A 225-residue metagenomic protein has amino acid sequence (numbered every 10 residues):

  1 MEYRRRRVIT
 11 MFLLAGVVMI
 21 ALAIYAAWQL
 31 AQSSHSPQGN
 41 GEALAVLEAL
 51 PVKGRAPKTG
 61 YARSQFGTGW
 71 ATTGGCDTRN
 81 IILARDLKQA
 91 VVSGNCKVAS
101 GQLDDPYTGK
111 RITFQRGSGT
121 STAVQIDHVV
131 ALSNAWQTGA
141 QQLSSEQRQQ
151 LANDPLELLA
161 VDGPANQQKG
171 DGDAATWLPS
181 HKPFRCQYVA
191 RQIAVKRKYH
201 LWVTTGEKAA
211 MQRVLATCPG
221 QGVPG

Functional and structural regions predicted by a protein language model:
E2-G16: N-terminal Sec-pathway targeting helices
M11-L14, A21-C76, T205-E207, V223-P224: N-terminal module-boundary/linker segments of secreted carbohydrate-active enzymes
I24-Q29, I81, N134-T138, D171: Active-site-proximal flexible loops/turns
E48-V52, Q65, D86-V91, N166 (+3 more regions): Generic secondary-structure transition motif, activating predominantly at the C-termini of alpha-helices
A56-Q125, V129-V130: Secreted/periplasmic proteins that engage bacterial cell-wall peptidoglycan
Y107-G225: Domain-level detector of nuclease and nuclease-like folds in predominantly extracellular/periplasmic contexts
